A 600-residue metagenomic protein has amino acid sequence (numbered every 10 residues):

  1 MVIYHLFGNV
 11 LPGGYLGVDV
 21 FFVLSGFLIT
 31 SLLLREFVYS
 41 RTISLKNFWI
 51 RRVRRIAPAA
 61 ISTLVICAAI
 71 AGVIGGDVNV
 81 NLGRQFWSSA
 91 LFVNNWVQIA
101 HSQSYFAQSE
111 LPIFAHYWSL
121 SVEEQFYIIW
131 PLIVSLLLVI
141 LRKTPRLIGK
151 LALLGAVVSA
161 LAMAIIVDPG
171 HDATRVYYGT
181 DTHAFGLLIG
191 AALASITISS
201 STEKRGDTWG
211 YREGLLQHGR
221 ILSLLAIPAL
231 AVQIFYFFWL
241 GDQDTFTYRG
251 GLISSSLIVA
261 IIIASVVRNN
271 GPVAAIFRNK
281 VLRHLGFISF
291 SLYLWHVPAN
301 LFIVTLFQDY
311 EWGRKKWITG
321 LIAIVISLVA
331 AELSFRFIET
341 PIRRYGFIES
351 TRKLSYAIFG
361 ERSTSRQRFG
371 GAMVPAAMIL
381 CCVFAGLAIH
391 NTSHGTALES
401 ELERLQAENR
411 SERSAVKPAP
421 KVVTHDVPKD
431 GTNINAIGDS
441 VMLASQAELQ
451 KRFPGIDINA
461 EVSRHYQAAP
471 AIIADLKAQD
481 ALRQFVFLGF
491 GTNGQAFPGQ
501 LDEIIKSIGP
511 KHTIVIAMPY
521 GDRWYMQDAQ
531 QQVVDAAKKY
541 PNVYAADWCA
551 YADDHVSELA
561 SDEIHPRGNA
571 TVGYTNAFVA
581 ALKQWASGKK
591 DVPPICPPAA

Functional and structural regions predicted by a protein language model:
M1-G386: Hydrophobic membrane-embedded alpha-helices and membrane-water interface caps/short interhelical or interfacial loops
V18, G438, L488, A546: Active-site flanking residues adjacent to catalytic metal/cofactor-binding acidic residues
V23, I437-G438, A517: Short hydrophobic segments within beta-strands
L240, Q308-R314, I318, R336 (+7 more regions): Extracellular/periplasmic envelope-modification machinery, especially enzymes that add or remove acyl/ester groups on
Q484-F487, T513: Structural motif
F487-G491, M518-P519: Cell-envelope and extracellular/periplasmic
I505-Q531: Active-site segments of SGNH/GDSL-like serine hydrolases that catalyze O-acetyl group transfer/hydrolysis on lipids
